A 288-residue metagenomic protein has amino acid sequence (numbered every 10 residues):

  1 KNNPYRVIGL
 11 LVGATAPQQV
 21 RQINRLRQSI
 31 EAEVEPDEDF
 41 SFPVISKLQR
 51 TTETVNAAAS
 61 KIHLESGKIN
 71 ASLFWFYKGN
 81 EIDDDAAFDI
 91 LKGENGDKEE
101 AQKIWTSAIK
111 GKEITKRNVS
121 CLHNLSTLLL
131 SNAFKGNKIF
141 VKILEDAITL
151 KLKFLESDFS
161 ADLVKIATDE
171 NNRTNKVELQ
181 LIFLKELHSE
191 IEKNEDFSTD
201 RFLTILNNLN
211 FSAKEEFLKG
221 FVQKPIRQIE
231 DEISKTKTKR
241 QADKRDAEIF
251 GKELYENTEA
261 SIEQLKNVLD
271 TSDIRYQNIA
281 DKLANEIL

Functional and structural regions predicted by a protein language model:
K1-N2, Q18-L26, T54, A58 (+1 more regions): Amphipathic alpha-helical protein-interaction segments
K1-P43, G67: N-terminal J-domain/J-like co-chaperone modules of DnaJ/Hsp40 proteins
Y5-I8, S46-L48, K68-E81, D85-A86: Conserved "turn/edge" positions that cap or connect secondary-structure elements within repeat/scaffolded domains
A14, L64, N95-G96: Short coil/turn linker and secondary-structure boundary residues
S29, K47-L73: Calmodulin-binding IQ motif alpha-helix
E31-P36, S60-K61, N267: Short amphipathic alpha-helical segments, especially helix-boundary/capping motifs
E35-E38, N70-F74, L163: Structured alpha-helical bundle/scaffold domains in large eukaryotic membrane-trafficking regulators
